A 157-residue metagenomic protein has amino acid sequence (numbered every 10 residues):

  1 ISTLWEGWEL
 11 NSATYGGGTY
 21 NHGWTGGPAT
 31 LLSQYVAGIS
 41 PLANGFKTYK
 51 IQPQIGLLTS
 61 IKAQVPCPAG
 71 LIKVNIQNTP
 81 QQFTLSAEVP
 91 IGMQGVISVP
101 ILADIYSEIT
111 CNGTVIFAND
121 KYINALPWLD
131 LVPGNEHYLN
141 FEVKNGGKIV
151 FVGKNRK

Functional and structural regions predicted by a protein language model:
I1-K157: Non-catalytic C-terminal accessory modules of carbohydrate-active enzymes
